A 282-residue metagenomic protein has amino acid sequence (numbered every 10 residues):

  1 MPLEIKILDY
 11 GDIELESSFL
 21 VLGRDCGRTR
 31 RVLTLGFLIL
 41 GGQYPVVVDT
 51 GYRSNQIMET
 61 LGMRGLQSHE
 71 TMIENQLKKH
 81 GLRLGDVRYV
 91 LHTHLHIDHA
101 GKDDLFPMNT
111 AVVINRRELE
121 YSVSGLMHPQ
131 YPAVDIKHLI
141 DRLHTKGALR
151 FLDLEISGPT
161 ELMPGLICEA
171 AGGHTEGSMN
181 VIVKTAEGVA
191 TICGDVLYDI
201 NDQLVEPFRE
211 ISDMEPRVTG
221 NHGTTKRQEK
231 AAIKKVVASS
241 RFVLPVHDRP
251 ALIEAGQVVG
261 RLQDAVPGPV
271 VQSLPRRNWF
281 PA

Functional and structural regions predicted by a protein language model:
M1-K6: Extreme N-terminal starter segment of soluble prokaryotic enzymes
I7, G36-L40, L154-A186: Core dinuclear metal-dependent hydrolase active-site scaffold
D12-N75, K79, N180-G194: Conserved beta-strand hairpin/beta-sheet module of binuclear metal-dependent hydrolase folds, prominently
V48, T93, I114-N115, I192-D195 (+1 more regions): Active-site flanking residues adjacent to catalytic metal/cofactor-binding acidic residues
R53, P129-Y131, S157-T160, E176-A255: Metallo-beta-lactamase
M63-I114: Active-site metal-binding motif and surrounding structural segment of the metallo-beta-lactamase
S68-L82, D86, R116-A170, P216-R241 (+1 more regions): Metallo-beta-lactamase
V90-A100, A171-G177, L244-R249: Histidine-centered catalytic micro-motifs
